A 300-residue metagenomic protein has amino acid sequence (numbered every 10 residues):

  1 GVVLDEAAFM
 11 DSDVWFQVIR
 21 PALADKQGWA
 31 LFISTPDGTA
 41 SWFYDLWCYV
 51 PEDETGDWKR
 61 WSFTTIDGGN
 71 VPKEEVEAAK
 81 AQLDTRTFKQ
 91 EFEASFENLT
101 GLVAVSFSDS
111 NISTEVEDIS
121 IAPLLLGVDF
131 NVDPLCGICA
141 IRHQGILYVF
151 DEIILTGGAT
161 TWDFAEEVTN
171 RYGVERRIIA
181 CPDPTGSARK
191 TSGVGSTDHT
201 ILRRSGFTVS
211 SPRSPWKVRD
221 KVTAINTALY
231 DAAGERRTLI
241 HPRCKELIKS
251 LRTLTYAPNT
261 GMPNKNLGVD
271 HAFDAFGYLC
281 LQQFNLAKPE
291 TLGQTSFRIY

Functional and structural regions predicted by a protein language model:
V2-V3, G127: Walker B beta-strand of ABC/ABC-like P-loop ATPase nucleotide-binding domains, specifically the conserved hydrophobic
D5-A7: Walker B catalytic acidic pair
F9-L83: ASCE P-loop NTPase helicase motor core
I33, F63, F92, G137 (+3 more regions): A residue-level signal for conserved active-site and pocket-lining positions in enzyme catalytic cores
G68-V128, D133: ATPase catalytic-site recognition across NTP-hydrolyzing enzymes
L135-I141: Short beta-strand scaffold segments in enzyme catalytic cores
H143-N264, L286-E290, F297-Y300: Mg2+-dependent endonuclease catalytic cores in nucleic-acid-processing enzymes, primarily RNase H-like
P263-A287, T291: Acidic, Mg2+-coordinating catalytic module of metal-dependent nucleases/exonucleases that use a two-metal-ion mechanism
